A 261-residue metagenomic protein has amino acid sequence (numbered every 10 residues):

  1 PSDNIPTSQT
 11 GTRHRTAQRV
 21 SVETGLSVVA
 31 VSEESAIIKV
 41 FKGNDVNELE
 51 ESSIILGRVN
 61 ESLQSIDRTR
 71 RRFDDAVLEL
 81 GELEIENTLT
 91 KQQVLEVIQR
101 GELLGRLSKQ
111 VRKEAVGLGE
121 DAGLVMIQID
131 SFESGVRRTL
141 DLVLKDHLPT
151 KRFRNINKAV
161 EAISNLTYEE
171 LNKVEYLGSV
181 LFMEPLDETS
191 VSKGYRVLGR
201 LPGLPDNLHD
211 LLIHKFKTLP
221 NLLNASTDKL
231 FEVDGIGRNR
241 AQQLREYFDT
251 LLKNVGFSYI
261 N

Functional and structural regions predicted by a protein language model:
P1-E169: Divalent-cation
A36, G81, T88, M126 (+4 more regions): Residue-level detector of alpha-helical recognition elements and their boundaries
R137-E232, R238-N261: Long, highly charged, low-complexity intrinsically disordered interaction regions that mediate electrostatic DNA/RNA
